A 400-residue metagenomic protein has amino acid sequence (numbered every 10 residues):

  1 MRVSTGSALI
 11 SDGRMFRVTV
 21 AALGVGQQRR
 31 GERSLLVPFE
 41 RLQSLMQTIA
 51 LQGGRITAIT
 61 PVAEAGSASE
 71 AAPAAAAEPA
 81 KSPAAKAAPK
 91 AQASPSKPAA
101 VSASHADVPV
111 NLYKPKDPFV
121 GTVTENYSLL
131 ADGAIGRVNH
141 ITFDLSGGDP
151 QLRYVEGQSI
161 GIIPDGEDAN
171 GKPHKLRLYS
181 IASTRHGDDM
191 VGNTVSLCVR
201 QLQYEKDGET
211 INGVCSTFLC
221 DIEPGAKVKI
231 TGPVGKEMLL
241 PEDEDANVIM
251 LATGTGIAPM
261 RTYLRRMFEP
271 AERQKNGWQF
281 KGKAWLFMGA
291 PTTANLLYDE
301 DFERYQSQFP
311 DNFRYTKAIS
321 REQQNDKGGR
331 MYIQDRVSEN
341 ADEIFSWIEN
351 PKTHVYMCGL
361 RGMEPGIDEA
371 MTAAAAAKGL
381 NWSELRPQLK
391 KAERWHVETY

Functional and structural regions predicted by a protein language model:
R2, G6-G13, A21-R29, K86 (+6 more regions): Reductase modules of NAD(P)H-dependent flavoproteins
T19, G24-V25, G31-L35, M46-L51 (+2 more regions): Basic nucleic-acid-binding interfaces
P38, A103-K114, E167-G171: Short aromatic-glycine motifs in intrinsically disordered, low-complexity regions
I56, V123-N126, I181: Conserved hydrophobic positions within beta-strands
V62, E70-P83, P115, I135 (+1 more regions): Long, low-complexity, charge-dense
S67-V108: Long, low-complexity intrinsically disordered regions
F143-I249, R265-Q274, S320, Q388 (+1 more regions): FAD-binding FR-type
A252-P259: Ser/Thr-glycine-rich phosphate-binding loops at phosphate-binding pockets of nucleotides, nucleotide cofactors
